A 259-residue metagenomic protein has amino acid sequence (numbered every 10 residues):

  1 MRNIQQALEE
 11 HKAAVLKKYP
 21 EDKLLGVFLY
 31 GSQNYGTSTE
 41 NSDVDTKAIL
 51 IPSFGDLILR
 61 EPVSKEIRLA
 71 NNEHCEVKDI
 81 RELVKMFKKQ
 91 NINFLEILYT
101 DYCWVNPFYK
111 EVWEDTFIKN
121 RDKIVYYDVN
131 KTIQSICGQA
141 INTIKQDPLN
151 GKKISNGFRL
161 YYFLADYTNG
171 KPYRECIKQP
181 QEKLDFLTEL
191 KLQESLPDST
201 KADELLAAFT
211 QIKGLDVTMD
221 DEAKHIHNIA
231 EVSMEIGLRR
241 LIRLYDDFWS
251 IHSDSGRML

Functional and structural regions predicted by a protein language model:
M1-F28: Helical scaffold of the NTase/Pol beta-like nucleotidyltransferase catalytic core
N3-L8, C75, D79, L149 (+1 more regions): Soluble or luminal CAZymes and related metallo-dependent hydrolases
D22, T39-N41, K152: A generic fold-level signal
G31-N72, G157: Catalytic metal-binding acidic patch
L50, F87, Y161-T168, Y245: Generic structural signal for hydrophobic core residues of well-folded globular domains
L57-Q139: A basic- and aromatic-enriched beta-loop-alpha substructure that forms the phosphate/nucleotide- and DNA/RNA-contacting
P107-R240: Conserved nucleotidyltransferase catalytic core and NTase-mimicking acidic/glycine-rich helix/loop elements in nucleic
A230-L259: Acidic, carboxylate-rich catalytic segments that either coordinate divalent cations
